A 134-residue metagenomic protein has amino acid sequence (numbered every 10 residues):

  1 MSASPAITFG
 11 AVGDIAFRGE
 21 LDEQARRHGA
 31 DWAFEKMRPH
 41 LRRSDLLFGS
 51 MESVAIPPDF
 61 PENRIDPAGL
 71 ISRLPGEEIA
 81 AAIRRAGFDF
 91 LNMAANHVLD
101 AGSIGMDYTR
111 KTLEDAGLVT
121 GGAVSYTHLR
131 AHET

Functional and structural regions predicted by a protein language model:
M1-E23, F34, L41-R43: N-terminal hydrophobic targeting/anchoring segments and the immediately downstream early-domain regions of hydrolases
V12, S50, G121: Generic enzyme active-site microenvironment
D14, G49, M93, H97: Divalent metal-coordination and catalytic microenvironments
A16-F34, S53-L74: Acidic/histidine-rich helix-loop elements that form or flank divalent-metal/phosphate-binding sites at the catalytic
M37, L41-A55: N-terminal carbohydrate-binding/catalytic regions of secreted carbohydrate-active enzymes
M51-S53, A95, V124-S125: A cross-domain feature marking catalytic cores of carbohydrate-active enzymes and several ubiquitous metabolic/repair
I65-G121: Acidic/His-rich segments in extracytoplasmic proteins that coordinate ligands and/or metal ions
T127-T134: Conserved small/polar residues in nucleotide/adenosyl-binding loops
